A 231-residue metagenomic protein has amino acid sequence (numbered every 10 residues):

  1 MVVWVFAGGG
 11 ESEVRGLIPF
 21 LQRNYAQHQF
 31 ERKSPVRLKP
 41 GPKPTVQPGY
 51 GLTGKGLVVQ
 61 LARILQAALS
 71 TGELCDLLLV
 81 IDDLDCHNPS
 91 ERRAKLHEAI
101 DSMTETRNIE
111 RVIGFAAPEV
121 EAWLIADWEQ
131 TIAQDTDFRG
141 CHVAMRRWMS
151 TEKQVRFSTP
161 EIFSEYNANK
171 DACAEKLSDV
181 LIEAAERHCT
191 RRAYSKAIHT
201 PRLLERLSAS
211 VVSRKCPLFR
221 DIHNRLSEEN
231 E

Functional and structural regions predicted by a protein language model:
V2-W4, R15-Y50, K55-E231: C-terminal accessory helical subdomains adjacent to catalytic cores in phosphodiester- and nucleotide-handling enzymes
G9-V14: Short acidic, Gly/Ser-rich segments with clustered Asp/Glu that frequently serve as metal-coordination loops in enzyme
